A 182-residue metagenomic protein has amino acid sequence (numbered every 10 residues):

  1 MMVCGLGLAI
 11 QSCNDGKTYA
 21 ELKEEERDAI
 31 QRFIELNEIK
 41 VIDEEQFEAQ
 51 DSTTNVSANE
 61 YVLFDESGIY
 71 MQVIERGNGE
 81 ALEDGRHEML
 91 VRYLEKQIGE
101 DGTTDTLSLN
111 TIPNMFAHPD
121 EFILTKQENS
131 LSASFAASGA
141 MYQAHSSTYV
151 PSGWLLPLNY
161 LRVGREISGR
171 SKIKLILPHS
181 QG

Functional and structural regions predicted by a protein language model:
L8-S12: C-terminal motif of bacterial Sec signal peptides marking the signal peptidase cleavage site
C13-G182: Cross-family detector of peptidyl-prolyl cis-trans isomerase
